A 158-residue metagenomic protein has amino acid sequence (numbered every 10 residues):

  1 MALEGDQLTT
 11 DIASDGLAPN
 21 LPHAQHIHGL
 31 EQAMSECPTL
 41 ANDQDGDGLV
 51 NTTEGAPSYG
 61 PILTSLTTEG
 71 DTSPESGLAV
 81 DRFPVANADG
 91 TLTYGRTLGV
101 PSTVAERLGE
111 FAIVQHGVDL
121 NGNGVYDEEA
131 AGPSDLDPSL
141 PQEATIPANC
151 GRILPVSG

Functional and structural regions predicted by a protein language model:
M1-G158: N-terminal leader/targeting pre-sequences
